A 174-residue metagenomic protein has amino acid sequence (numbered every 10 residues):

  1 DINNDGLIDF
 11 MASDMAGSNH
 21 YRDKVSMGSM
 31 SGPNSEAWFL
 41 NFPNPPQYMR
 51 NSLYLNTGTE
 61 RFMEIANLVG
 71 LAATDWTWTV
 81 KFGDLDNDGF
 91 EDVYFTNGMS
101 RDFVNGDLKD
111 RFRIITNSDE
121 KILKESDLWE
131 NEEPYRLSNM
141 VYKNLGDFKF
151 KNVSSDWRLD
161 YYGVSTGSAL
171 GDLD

Functional and structural regions predicted by a protein language model:
D1-D174: Acidic, glycine/proline-rich Ca2+-coordinating loop motifs
